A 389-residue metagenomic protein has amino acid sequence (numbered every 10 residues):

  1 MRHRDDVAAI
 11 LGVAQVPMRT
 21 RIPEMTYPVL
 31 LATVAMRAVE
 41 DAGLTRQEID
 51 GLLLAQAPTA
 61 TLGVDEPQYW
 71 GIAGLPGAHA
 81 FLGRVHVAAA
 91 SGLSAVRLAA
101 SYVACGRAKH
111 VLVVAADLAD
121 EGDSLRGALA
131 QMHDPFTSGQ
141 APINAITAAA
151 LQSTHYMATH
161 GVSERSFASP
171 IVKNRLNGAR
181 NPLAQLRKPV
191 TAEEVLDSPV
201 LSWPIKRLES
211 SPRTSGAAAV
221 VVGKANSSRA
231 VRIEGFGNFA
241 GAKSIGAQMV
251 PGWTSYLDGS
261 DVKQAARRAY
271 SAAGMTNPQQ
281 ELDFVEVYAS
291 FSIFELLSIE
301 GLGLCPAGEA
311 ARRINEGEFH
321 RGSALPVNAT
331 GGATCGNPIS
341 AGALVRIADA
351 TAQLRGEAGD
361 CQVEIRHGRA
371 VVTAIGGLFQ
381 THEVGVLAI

Functional and structural regions predicted by a protein language model:
M1-A90, L98, Y156-S163, Q185-E194 (+4 more regions): Conserved active-site "lid/cap" helical segment
M1-P28, S169, V200-Q264, R268 (+4 more regions): Condensing-enzyme catalytic core mediating Claisen C-C bond formation in acyl metabolism
R4-D5, Q56-V114, L118-T137, A141-A148 (+4 more regions): Conserved catalytic cysteine-centered active-site region of acyl-thioester-dependent Claisen-condensing enzymes
I22-E24, V64-D65, R97, G122-G127 (+5 more regions): Short acidic, glycine/serine/threonine-rich loops at helix termini
R46-Q56, F81-V87, V111-A116, R165-V172 (+5 more regions): Beta-strand segments within the central parallel beta-sheet cores of soluble alpha/beta enzyme folds
T59-Q68, I245-M249, A289-A311, L378-G385: Short glycine/threonine-rich loop-to-helix capping motif typified by GTGT followed within a few residues by an Asp-Pro
H86-D117, I146-R180, V220-N226, C335-G359: Active-site-proximal alpha-helical scaffold in enzymes
S255-K263, R267-S292, L296, G301-L304 (+1 more regions): Extended C-terminal subregions enriched in glycine
